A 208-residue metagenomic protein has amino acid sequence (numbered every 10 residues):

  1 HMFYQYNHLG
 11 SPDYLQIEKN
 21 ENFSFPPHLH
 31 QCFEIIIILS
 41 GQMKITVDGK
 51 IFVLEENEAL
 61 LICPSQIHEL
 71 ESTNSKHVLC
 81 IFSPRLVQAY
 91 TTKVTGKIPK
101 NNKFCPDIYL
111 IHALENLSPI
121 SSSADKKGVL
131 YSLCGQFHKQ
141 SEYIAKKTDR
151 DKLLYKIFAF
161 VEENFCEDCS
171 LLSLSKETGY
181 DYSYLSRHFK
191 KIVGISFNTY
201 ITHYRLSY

Functional and structural regions predicted by a protein language model:
H1-E55, S72-N74: Generic protein-terminus/edge-of-domain signal
P26, T148, K152, I192-S196: Residues at secondary-structure transition points
L54-I67: Conserved metal-binding segment of the jelly-roll/cupin
P64-Q88: Ligand-binding loop in jelly-roll beta-barrel domains
C80-Q88, K103-E163, E177-S186: An amphipathic alpha-helical interaction segment
A89-T95: Short, charged, solvent-exposed linker or helix-capping segments at domain edges/interfaces that act as flexible hinges
D168-L206: Basic/polar phosphate-binding segments, predominantly the helix-turn-helix DNA-binding elements of transcriptional
